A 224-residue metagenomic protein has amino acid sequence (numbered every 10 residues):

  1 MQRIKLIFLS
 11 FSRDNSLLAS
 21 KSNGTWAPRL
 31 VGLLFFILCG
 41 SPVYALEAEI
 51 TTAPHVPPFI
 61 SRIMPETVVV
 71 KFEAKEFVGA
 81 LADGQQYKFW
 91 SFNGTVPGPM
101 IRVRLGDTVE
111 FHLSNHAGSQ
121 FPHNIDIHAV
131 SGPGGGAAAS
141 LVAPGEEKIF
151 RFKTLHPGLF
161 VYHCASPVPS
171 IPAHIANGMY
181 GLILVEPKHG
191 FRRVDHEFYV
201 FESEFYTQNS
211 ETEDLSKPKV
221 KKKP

Functional and structural regions predicted by a protein language model:
V31-S41: Bacterial N-terminal signal peptides
Y44-H123, I127-I149, R193-D195, K217-P224: N-terminal, post-signal-peptide metal-ligating segments of extracellular/periplasmic oxidoreductases, dominated by
L46-E49, P54, P58-M64, H174-T207: Extracytoplasmic/periplasmic copper-protein system
G106-D107, T154-F160: Short tyrosine-centred short linear motifs in exposed loops/low-complexity segments
A129-G134, V168-S170, L182-F191: Short edge-strand/loop segments of extracellular domains
P157-L184: Hydrophobic or amphipathic alpha-helical targeting/insertion segments
E197-P224: Acidic-aromatic/histidine active-site loop/patch
